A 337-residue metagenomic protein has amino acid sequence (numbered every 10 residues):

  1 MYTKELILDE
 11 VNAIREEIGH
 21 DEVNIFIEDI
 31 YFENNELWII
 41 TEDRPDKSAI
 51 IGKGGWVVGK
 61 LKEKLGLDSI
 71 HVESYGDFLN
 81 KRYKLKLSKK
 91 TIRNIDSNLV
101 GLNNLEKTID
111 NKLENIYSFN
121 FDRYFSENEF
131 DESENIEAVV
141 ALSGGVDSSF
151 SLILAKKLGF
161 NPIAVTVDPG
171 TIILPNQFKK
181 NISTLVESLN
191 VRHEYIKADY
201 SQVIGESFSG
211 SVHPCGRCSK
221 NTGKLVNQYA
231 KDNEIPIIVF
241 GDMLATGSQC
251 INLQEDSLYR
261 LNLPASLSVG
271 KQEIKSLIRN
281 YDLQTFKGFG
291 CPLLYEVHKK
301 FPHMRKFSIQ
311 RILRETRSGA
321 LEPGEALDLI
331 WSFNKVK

Functional and structural regions predicted by a protein language model:
M1-D29: N-proximal, solvent-exposed amphipathic alpha-helical segments enriched in charged/polar residues
M1-L6, P45-S48, L142: Short, surface-exposed ligand-recognition loops at beta-strand->loop->(often short) alpha-helix junctions that present
E33-W56: A short interface-forming secondary-structure element
S48-E63, K90-N94: Charge-rich, low-aromatic oligomerization/scaffolding segments with amphipathic character
K62-L87: A short amphipathic beta-strand at an alpha->beta junction
F78-A141, S149-K337: Nucleotide-activated chemistry modules centered on ATP-dependent adenylation/adenylyltransferase
G145: Walker A (P-loop) phosphate-binding loop of P-loop NTPases
